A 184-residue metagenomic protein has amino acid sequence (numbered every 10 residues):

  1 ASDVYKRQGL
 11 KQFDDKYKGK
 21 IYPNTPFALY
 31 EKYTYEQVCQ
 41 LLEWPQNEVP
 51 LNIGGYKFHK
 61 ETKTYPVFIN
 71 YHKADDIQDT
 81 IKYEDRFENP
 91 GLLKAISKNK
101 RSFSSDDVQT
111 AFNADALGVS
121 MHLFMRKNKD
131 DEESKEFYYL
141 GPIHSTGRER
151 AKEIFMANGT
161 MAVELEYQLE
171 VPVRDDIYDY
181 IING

Functional and structural regions predicted by a protein language model:
A1-Y5: Short, small-residue-biased leader/transition segments that mark boundaries at the very start of proteins
K6-F13: Conserved helicase C-terminal RecA-like lobe
P23-E136: Acidic, glycine-rich low-complexity segments with interspersed aromatic residues
D130-G184: Compact mixed alphabeta submodule
